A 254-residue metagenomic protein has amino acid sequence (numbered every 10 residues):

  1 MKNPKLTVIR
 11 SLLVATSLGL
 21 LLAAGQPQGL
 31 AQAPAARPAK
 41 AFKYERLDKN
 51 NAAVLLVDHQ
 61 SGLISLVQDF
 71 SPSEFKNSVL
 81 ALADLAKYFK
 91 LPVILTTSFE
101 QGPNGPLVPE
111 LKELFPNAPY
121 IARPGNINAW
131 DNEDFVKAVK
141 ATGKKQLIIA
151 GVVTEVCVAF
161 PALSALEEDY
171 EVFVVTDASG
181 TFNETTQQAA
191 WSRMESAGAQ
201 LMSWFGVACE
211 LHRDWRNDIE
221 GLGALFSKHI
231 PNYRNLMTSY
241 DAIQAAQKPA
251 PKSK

Functional and structural regions predicted by a protein language model:
M1-T7: N-terminal secretory signal peptides that target proteins for export/translocation
S11-A23: Bacterial N-terminal signal peptides
G29-Y120, P124-G125, Q188-E195, Q200 (+2 more regions): Active-site acidic carboxylates
K87-I94, P116-P119, A141-L147, Y170-V175: Short, surface-exposed connector motifs at secondary-structure boundaries
Y120-K140: Glycine-rich oxoanion-binding loops at beta->alpha junctions
P124-I127, D177-G180, V207: Short, acidic/turn-prone active-site loops that include or flank metal/cofactor- and phosphate-binding residues
Q146-W204: A contiguous pocket-lining binding segment that forms or flanks enzyme active sites
